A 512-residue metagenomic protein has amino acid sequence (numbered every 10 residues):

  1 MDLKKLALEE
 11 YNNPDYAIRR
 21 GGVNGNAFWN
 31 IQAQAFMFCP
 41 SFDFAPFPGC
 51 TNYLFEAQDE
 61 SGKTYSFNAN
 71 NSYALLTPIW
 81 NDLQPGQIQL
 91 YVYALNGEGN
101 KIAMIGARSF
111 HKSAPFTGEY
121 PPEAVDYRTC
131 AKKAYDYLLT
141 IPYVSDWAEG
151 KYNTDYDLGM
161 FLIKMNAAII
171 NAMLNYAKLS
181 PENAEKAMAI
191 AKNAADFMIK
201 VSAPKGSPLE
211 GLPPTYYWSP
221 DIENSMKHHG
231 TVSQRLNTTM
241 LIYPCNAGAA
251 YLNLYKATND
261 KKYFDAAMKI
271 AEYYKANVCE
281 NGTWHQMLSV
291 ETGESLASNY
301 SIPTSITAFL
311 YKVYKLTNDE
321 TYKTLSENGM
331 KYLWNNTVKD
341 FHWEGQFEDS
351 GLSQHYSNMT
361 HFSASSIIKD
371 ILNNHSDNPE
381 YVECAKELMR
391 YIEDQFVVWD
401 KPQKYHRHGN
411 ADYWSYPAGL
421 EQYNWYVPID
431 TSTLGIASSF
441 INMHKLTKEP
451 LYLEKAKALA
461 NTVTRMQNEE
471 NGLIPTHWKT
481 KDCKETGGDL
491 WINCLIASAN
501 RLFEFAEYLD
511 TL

Functional and structural regions predicted by a protein language model:
M1-S41, C483: Short, compositionally biased P/S/T/A/G/V-rich stretches that sit at domain boundaries
P40-G49: Conserved aromatic anchor
P48, D59-K63, N96-E98: Solvent-exposed strand-loop boundary residues in beta-sheet-rich modules
L54-Q87: Recognizes extended acidic, P/S/T-rich segments that occur within or adjacent to Ig-like beta-sandwich modules
D82-N100: Beta-strand-rich modules
G97-A114: Extracellular fibronectin type III
P115-L512: Glycan-recognition and catalytic cores of secretory/periplasmic carbohydrate-active enzymes
